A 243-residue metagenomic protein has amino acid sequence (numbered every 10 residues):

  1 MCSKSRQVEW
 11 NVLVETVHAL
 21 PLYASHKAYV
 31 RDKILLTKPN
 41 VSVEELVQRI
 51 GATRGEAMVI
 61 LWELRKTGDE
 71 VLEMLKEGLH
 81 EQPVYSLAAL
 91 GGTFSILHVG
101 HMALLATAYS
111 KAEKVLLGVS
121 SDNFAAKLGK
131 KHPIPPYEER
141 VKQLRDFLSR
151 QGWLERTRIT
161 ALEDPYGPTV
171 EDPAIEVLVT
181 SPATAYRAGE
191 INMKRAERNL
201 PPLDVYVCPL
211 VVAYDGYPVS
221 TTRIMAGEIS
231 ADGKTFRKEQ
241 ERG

Functional and structural regions predicted by a protein language model:
M1-V84, F236-G243: Long, charge-rich, low-complexity intrinsically disordered regions
E77-G243: Nucleotidyltransferase catalytic core that binds NTPs
